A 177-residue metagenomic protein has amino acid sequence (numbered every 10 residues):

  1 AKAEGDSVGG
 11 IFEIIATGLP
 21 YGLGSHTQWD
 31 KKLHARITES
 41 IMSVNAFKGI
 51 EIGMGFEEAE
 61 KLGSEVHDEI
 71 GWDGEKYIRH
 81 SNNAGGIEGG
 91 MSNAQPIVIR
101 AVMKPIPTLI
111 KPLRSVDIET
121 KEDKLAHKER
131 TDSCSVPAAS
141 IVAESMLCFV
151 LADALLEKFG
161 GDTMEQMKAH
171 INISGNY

Functional and structural regions predicted by a protein language model:
A3-E122: Glycine-rich anion/phosphate-binding loop at the beta-strand->alpha-helix junction
T108-Y177: Internal helix-turn-beta structural module
